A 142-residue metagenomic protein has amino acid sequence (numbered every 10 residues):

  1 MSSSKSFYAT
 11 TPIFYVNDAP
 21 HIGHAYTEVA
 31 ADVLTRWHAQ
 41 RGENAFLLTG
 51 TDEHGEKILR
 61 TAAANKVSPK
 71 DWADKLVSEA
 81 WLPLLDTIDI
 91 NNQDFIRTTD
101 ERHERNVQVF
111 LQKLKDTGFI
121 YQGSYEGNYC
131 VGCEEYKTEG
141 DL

Functional and structural regions predicted by a protein language model:
S2-L142: N-terminal, positively charged nucleic-acid-binding surface of large information/translation enzymes
